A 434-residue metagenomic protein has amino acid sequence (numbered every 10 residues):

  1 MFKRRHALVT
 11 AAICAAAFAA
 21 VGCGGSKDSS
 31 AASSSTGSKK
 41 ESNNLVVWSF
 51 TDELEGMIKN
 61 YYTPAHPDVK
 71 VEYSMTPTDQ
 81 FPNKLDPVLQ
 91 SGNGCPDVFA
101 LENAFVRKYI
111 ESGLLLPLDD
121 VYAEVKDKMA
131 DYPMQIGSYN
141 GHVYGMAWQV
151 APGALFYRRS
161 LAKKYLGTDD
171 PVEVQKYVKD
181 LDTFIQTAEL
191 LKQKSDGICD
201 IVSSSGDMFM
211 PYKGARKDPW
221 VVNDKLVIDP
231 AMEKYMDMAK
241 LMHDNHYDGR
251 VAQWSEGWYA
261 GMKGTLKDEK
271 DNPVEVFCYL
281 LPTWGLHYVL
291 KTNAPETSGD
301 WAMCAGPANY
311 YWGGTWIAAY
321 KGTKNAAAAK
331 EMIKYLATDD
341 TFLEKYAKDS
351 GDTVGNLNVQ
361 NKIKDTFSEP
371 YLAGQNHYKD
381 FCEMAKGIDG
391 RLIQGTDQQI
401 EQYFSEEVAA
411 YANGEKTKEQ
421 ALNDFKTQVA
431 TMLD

Functional and structural regions predicted by a protein language model:
F2, L8-R107, A123, A327-E331 (+4 more regions): Conserved N-terminal structural module of periplasmic/extracytoplasmic solute-binding proteins
A7-L8, A162: N-terminal export leaders
E53-L54, P370-V429, L433: C-terminal capping/gating helix-and-loop segments adjacent to ligand/active sites or protein-protein/ligand interfaces
Q80-K84, K217-N293, S298-D300, A327: Extracytoplasmic ligand-binding clamshell segments of periplasmic binding protein
P82-G94, E111-S112, A162, I185-L190 (+3 more regions): Short helices/loops that flank or line small-molecule/ion binding pockets
E102-A154, K163, D182-I185, S298-A305 (+2 more regions): Hinge/lid segment of periplasmic solute-binding proteins
L115, H287, Y310-Y311, T315-Q398: Mature extracytoplasmic/periplasmic domains
D119, A123-E124, G137-D207, P219-Q253 (+2 more regions): Helix-loop-helix "hinge/cap" segment bordering the ligand-binding cleft or interdomain interface
